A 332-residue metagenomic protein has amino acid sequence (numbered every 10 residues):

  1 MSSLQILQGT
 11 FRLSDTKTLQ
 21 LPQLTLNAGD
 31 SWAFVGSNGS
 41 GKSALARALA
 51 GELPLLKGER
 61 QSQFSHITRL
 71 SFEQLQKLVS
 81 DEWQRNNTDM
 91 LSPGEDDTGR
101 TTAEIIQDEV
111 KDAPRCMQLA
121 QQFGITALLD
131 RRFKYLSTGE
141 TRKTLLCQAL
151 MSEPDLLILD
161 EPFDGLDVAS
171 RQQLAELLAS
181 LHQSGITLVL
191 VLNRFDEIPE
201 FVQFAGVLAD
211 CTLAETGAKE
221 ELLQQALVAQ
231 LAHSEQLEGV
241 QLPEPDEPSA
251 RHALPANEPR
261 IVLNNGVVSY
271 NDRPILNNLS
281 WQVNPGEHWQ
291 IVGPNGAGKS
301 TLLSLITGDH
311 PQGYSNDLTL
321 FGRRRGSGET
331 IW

Functional and structural regions predicted by a protein language model:
A46-V110, S304-W332: ABC ATPase nucleotide-binding domain signature region
D112-L128: Conserved ABC ATPase "signature" region
R132, E161-P162: Walker B catalytic motif
L146: Hydrophobic anchor residue at the start of the ABC signature
D160, D167: ABC-family nucleotide-binding domains
V191-N193: H-loop/switch region of ABC-family ATPase nucleotide-binding domains
T212-E238: Conserved beta-strand-loop-alpha-helix hinge in the C-terminal portion of ABC ATPase nucleotide-binding domains
